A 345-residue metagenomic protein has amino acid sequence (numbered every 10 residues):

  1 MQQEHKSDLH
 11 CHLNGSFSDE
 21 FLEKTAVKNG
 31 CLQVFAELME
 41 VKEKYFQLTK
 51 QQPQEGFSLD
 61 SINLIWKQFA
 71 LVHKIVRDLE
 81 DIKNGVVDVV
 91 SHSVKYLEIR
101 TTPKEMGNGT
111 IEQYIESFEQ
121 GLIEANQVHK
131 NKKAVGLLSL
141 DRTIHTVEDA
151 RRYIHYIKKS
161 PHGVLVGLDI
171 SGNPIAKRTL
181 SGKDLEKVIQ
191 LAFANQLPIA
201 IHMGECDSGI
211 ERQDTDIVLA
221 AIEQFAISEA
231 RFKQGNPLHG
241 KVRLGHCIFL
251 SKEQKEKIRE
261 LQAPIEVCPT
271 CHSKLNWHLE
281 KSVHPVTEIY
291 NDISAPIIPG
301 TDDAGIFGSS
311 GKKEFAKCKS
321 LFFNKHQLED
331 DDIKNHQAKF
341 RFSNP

Functional and structural regions predicted by a protein language model:
M1-I199, M203-P345: Metal-cofactor-binding active-site regions of metalloenzymes
